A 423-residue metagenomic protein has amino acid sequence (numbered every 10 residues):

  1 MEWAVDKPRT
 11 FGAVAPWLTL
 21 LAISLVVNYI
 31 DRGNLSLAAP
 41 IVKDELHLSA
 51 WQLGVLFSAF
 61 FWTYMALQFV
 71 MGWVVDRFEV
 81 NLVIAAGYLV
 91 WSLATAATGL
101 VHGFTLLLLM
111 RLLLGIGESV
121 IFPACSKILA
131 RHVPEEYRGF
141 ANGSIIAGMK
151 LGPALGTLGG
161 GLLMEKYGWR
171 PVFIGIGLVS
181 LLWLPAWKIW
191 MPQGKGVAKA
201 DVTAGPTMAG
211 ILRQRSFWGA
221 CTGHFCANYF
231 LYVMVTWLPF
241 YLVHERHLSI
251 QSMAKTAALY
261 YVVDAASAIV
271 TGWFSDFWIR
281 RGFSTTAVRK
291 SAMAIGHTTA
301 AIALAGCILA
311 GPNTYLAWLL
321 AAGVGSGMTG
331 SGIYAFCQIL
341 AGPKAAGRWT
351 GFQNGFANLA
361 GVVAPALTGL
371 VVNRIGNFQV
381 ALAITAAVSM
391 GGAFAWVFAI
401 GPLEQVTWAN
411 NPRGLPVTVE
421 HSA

Functional and structural regions predicted by a protein language model:
W3-T10, Q193-C221, E245, T418: Juxtamembrane intracellular "pre-TM" segments in multi-pass secondary transporters
L35-S36, R215-T271, G330, Y334 (+1 more regions): Extracytoplasmic gate region of multi-pass secondary transporters
H47, E79, L100-L106, P134 (+3 more regions): Helix-breaking motifs and short loop linkers at transmembrane-helix boundaries and internal kinks in secondary membrane
A66-T105: Conserved MFS/SLC helix-loop-helix module at the cytosolic interface between two early adjacent transmembrane helices
L82-A96, A287-L304: Structural signature of the two symmetry-related core transmembrane helices
M110-M149: Cytoplasmic helix-loop-helix junction between adjacent transmembrane helices in 12-TM secondary transporters
I145-I189: Helix-loop-helix hairpin linking two adjacent transmembrane segments in secondary transporters
L340-I375: A late C-terminal transmembrane helix in Major Facilitator Superfamily
